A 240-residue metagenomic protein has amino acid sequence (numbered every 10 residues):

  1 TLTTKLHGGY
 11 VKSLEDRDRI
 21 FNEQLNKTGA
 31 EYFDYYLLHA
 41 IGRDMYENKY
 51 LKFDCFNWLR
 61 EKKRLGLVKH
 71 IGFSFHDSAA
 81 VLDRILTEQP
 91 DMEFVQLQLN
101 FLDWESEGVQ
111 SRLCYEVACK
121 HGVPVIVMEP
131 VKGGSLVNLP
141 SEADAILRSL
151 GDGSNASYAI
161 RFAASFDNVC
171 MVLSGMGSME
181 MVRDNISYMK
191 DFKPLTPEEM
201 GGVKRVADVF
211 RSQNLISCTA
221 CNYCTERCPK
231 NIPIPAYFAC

Functional and structural regions predicted by a protein language model:
T1-T4: N-terminal glycine-rich cofactor-binding segment that shapes the pocket for flavin-like pterin cofactors
G8-V131, N138-D144, L150-G151, A163-S165: Glycine/proline-rich, positively charged, aromatic-decorated active-site loop/lid region on the catalytic face
D91, L113-C240: Structured C-terminal cap/extension of enzyme domains
